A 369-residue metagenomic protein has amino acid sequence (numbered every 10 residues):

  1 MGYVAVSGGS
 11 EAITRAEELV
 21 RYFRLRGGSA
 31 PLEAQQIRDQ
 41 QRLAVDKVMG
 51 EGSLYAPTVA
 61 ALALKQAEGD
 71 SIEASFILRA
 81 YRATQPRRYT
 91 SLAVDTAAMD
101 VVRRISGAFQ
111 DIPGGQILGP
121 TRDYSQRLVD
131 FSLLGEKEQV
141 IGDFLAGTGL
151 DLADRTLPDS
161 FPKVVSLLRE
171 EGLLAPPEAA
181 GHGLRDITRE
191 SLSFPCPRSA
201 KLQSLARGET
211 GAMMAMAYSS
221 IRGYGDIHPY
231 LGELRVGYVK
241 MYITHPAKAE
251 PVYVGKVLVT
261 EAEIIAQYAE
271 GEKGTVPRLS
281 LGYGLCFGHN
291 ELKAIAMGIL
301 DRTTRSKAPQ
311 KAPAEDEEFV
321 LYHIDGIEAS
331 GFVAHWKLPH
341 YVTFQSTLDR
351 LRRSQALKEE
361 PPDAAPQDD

Functional and structural regions predicted by a protein language model:
M1-G50, M99-D123: N-terminal, Lys/Arg-enriched amphipathic/low-complexity engagement segments that precede the first folded domain
G8-A12, L25, D70, E209 (+1 more regions): Intrinsic-disorder/low-complexity, polar/charged segments
A12, V94, A98, L157 (+1 more regions): Intrinsic-disorder-associated interaction segments
R24-G27, R82, F109, P113 (+2 more regions): Generic secondary-structure transition motif, activating predominantly at the C-termini of alpha-helices
A34-T58, A63-Y89, A93, A97: Hydrophobic alpha-helical segments, chiefly the membrane-spanning helices and signal/signal-anchor peptides
Y55, Q85-R88, I112-Q116, A175: Short secondary-structure junctions and interdomain/linker hinges
A93-D154: Helix-turn-helix/homeodomain-like alpha-helical modules used for DNA recognition and transcription-factor dimerization
D143-D369: Acidic, serine/proline-rich low-complexity intrinsically disordered regions
